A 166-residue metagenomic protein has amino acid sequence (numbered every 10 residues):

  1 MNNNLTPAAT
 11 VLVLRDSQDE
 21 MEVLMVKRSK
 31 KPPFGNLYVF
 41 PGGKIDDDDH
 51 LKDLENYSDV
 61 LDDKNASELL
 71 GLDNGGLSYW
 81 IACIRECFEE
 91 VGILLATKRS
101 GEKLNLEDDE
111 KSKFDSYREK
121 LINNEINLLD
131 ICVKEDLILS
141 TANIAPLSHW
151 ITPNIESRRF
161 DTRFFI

Functional and structural regions predicted by a protein language model:
M1-I166: N-terminal leader/linker segments that precede catalytic domains of diphosphate-processing enzymes
